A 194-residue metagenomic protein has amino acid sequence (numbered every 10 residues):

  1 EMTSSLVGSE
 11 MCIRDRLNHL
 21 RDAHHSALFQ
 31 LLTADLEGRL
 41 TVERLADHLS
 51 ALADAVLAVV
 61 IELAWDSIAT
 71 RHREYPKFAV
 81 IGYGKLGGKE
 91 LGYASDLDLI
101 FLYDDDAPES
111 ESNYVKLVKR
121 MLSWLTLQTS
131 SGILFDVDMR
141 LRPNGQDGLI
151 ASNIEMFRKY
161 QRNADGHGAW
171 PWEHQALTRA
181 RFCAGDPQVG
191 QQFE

Functional and structural regions predicted by a protein language model:
E1-G8: Single conserved hydrophobic/aromatic residue that forms the stacking wall/gate of nucleotide- or nucleobase-binding
S9-L52, Q191-E194: Long, non-coiled-coil amphipathic alpha-helical linker/lever segments that couple catalytic cores to other domains
L40-L49, D104-K116: Short, contiguous acidic/charged loop-to-helix segments that flank catalytic cores in large enzymes
A46-H72: Amphipathic alpha-helical
A53, A79-I81, G87-S112: Catalytic metal-binding acidic patch
S67-T70, L86-E90, W124-Q128: Generic recognition of flexible, low-complexity loop/linker segments
E74-A79, P108-N163: Conserved catalytic core of two-metal-ion nucleotidyltransferases
I154-E194: Long, amphipathic alpha-helical stalk/connector segments used for oligomerization, subunit docking, or mechanical
